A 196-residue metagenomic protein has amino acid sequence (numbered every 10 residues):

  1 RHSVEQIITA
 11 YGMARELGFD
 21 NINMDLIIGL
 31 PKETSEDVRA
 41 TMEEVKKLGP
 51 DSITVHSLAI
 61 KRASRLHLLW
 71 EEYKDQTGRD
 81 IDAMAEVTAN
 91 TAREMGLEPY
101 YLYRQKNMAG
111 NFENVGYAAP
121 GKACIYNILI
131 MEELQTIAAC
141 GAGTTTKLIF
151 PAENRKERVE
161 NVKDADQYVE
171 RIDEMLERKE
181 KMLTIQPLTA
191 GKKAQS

Functional and structural regions predicted by a protein language model:
R1-T88: Conserved non-cysteine loop/helix-boundary elements of the Radical SAM core domain that shape
N21-N23, N114, N127: Asparagine-centered polar/low-complexity signal
I28-S35, P50-T77, P99-C124, A139-A152: Flexible glycine/acidic-rich beta-alpha junction loops that bind and position SAM and/or redox cofactors in anaerobic
T91: Short alpha-helical functional segments enriched in proximate histidine and acidic residues
E94-L97: Short glycine-aromatic motifs
G116-S196: Radical SAM enzyme core and accessory elements
